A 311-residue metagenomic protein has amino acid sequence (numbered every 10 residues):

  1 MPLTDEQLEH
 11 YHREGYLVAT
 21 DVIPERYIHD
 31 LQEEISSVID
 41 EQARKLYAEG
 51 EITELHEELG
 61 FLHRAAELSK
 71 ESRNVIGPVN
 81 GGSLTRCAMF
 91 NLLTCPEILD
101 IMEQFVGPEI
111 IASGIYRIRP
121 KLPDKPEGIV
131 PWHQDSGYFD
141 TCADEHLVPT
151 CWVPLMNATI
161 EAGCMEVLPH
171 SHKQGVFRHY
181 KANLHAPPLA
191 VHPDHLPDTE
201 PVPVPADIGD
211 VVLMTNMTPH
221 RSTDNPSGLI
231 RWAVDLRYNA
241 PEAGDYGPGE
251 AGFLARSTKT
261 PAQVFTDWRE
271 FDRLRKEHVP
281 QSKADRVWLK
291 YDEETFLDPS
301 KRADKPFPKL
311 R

Functional and structural regions predicted by a protein language model:
M1-E14, T20-W132: Non-heme Fe(II)-dependent double-stranded beta-helix
E9, A158-R221: Double-stranded beta-helix
E41, V211, T218-R311: Non-heme Fe(II)/2-oxoglutarate
E58-L62, V130-D135, H185-D198, I230 (+1 more regions): Short, surface-exposed loop/helix-turn segments at secondary-structure junctions that function as lids/hinges flanking
V106, G137-V148, T199-E200, A206 (+1 more regions): A short beta-loop-beta micro-motif enriched in histidine and acidic residues
P108-I111, S136, T141-D144, P154-C164 (+1 more regions): Active-site region of the double-stranded beta-helix
K121, L168-G175, R231, R237-E242: Short edge-strand/loop segments of extracellular domains
D140-I160, P205-A206, L213, R237-A240: Short, conserved beta-strand element in jelly-roll/cupin
